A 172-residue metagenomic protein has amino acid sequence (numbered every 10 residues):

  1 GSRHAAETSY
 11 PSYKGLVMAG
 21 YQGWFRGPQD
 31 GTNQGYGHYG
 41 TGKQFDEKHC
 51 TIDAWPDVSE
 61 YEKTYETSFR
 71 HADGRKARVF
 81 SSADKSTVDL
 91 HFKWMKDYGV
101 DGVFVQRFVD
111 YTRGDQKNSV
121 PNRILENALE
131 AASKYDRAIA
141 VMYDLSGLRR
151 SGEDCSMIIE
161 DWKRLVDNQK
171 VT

Functional and structural regions predicted by a protein language model:
S2-T172: Glycan-processing catalytic domains of CAZymes
